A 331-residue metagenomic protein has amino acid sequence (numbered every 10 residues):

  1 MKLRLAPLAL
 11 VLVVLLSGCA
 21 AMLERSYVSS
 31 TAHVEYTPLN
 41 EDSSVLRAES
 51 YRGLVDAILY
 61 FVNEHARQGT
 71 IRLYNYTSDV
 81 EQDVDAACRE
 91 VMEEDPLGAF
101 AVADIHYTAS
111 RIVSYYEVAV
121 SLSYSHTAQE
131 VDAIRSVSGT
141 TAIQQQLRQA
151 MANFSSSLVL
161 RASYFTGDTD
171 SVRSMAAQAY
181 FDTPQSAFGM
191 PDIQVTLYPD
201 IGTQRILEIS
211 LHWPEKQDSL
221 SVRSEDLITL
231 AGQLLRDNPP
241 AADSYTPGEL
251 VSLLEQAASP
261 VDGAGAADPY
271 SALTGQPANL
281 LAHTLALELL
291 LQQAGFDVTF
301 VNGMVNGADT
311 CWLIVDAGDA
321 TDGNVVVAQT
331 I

Functional and structural regions predicted by a protein language model:
M1-L8: Bacterial N-terminal signal peptides that target proteins for export
L10-L12: Hydrophobic helical h-region of N-terminal Sec-dependent signal peptides in bacterial secretory/periplasmic proteins
L15-G18: C-terminal motif of bacterial Sec signal peptides marking the signal peptidase cleavage site
A20-A241: N-terminal accessory/pre-domain segments preceding catalytic cores
L54, A87, D243-L250, H283 (+1 more regions): Stable alpha-helical elements in mature extracytoplasmic
E215-L273, T321: Secondary-structure boundary elements
S271-L281: Periplasmic OmpA-like peptidoglycan-binding domain that tethers envelope proteins to the cell wall
A282-I331: Hydrophobic/aromatic-rich core segments of domains that either
